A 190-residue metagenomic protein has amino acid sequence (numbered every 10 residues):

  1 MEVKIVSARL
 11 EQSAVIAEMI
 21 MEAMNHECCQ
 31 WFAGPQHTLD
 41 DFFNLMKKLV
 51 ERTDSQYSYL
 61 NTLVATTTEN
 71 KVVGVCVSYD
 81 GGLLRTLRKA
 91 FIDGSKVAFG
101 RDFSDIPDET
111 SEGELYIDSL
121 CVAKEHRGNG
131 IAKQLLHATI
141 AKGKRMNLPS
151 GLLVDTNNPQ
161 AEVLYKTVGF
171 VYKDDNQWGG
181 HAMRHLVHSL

Functional and structural regions predicted by a protein language model:
M1-A14, C28-W31: Conserved N-terminal entry element of GNAT/NAT acetyltransferase domains
E27-V50, N61, K96: Conserved GNAT-fold acetyl-CoA-binding loop/helix
L49-V64, G82-T86, Y116: A short helix-loop-beta-strand connector motif used in the catalytic cores of GNAT acetyltransferases and, in some
V64, K71-D80, Y116, C121: Conserved beta-strand in the GNAT
Y79-L115, S119: Conserved acyl-donor/pantetheine-binding loop and adjacent beta-alpha core of acyl/acetyltransferases and related
G81-G82, G151-V154, K166-H185: Conserved catalytic-core motifs of GNAT/GCN5-like acyltransferases
G113-L115, G143-D155: Conserved GNAT acetyl-CoA-binding A-motif
G128-A141, K166-T167: Conserved acetyl-CoA-binding loop-helix of GNAT-fold acetyltransferases
